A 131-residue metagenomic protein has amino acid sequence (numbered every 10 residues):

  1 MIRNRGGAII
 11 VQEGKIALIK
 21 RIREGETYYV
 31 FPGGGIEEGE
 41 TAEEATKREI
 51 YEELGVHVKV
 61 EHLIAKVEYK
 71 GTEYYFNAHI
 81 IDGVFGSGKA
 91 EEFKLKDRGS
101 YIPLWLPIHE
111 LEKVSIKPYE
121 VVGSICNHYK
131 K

Functional and structural regions predicted by a protein language model:
M1-I16, E38: Conserved N-terminal beta-strand and adjoining loop/helix that marks the start of the Nudix/MutT-like hydrolase domain
I10-V11, L18, A78, W105: Conserved hydrophobic "DFG−1" position in protein kinase catalytic cores
G14, G34, R48, L106-H109: Structural detector for helix-capping/boundary residues
E24-T27: A conserved beta-turn-beta hairpin within the catalytic core of GNAT-like acetyltransferases that forms part
F31-L63: The catalytic Nudix box helix
V67-E92, L104-E110, V121-Y129: Active-site-adjacent beta-strand/loop module that shapes the phosphate/pyrophosphate-binding cleft
E92-S100: An amphipathic, aromatic/His-enriched active-site/gating alpha helix that lines ligand/cofactor pockets
